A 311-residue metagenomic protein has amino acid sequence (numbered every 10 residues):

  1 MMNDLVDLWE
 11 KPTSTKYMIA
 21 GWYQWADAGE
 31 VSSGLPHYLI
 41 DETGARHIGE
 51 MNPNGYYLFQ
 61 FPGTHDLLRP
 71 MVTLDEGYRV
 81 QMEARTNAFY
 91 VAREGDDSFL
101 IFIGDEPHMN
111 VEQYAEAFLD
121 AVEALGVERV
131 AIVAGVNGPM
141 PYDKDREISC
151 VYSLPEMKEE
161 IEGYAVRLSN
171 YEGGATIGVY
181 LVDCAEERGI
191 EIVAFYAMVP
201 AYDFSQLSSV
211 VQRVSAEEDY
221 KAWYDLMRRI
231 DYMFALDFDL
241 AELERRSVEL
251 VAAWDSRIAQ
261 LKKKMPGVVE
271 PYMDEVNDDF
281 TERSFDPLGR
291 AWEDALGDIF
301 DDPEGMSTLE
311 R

Functional and structural regions predicted by a protein language model:
M1-L125, R129, G138-R311: Accessory terminal and edge-of-domain segments that mediate assembly/interaction and cofactor placement around
